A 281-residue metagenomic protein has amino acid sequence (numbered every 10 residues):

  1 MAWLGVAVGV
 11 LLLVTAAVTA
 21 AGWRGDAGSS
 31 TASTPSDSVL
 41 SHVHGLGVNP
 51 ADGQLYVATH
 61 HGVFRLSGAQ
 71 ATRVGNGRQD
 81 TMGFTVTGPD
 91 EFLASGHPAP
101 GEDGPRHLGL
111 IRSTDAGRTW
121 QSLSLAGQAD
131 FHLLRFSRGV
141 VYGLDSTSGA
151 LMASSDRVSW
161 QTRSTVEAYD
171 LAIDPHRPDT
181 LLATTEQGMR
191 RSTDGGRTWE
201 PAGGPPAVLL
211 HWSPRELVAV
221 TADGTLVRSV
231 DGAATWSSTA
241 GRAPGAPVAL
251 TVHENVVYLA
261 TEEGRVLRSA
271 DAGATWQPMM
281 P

Functional and structural regions predicted by a protein language model:
T15-S38: C-terminal region of N-terminal signal peptides and the immediate post-cleavage residues of exported proteins
P35-F64, N76-T85: Beta-strand-rich domains and repeat architectures in extracellular enzymes and scaffolds, especially beta-propellers
H44-G47, T85, R135, A172-D174 (+2 more regions): Conserved beta-strand position repeated across blades of beta-propeller domains
A51-G53, P89-D90, R138-G139, P178-D179 (+2 more regions): Short coil/turn segments that connect the beta-strands within blades of beta-propeller domains
V57, A94-S95, G143, A183 (+2 more regions): Residue position within the beta-strands of beta-propeller blades
G62-V74, H107-S124, M152-R163, R190-P201 (+2 more regions): Asp-box/BNR beta-propeller loop motif
G77-M82, A126-F131, T165-L171, G204-L209 (+1 more regions): Short coil/turn segments at the loop-to-beta-strand junctions that recur within blades of beta-propeller repeat folds
G101-H107, L144-T147, A183-T184, T221-A222: Short, solvent-exposed loop/turn segments at conserved positions within beta-propeller repeat blades
